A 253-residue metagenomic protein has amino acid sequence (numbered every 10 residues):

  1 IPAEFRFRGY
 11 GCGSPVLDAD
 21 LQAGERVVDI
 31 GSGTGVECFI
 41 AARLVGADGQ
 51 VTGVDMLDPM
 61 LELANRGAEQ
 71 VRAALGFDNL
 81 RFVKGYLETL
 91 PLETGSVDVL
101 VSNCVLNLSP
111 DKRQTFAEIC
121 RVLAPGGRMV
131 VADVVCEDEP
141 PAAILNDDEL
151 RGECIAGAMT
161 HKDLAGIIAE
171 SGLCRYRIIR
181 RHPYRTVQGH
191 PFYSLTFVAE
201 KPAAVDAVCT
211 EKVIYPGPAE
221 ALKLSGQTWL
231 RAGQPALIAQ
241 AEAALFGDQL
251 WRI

Functional and structural regions predicted by a protein language model:
I1-R26, I40, L44: Conserved alpha-helix/loop element of class I SAM-dependent methyltransferases that forms part of the SAM/SAH-binding
A23, E88-V99: A short acidic, Gly/Pro-enriched loop at the edge of an enzyme's catalytic core that lines a small-molecule cofactor
R26-T89: Class I SAM-dependent methyltransferase SAM/SAH-binding core
D98-D111: A short SAM/SAH-binding and catalytic strip from SAM-dependent methyltransferases
R113-R128: A short glycine-rich, Lys/Arg-flanked "PGG" loop and its adjoining helix->strand segment in the class I
V135-I155: Short, glycine-/aromatic-enriched active-site segment of Class I SAM-dependent methyltransferases
G157-G172: Short alpha-helix
S171, R177-Y184, Q188-I253: C-terminal lobe and adjacent flexible extensions of AdoMet/dcAdoMet transferase-like proteins
